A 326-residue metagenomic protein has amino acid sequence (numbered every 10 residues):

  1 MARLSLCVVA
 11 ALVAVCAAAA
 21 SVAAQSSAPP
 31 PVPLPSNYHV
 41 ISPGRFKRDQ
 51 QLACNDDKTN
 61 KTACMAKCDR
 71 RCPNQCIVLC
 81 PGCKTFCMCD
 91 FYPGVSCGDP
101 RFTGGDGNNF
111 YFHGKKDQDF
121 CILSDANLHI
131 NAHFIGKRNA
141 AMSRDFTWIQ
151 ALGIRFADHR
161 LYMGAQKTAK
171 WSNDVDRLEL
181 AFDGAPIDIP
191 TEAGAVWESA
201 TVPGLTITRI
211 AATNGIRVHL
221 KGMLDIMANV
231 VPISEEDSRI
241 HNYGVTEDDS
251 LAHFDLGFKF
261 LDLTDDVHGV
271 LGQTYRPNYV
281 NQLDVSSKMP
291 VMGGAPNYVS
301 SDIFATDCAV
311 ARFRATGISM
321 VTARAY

Functional and structural regions predicted by a protein language model:
M1, D56, G94-S96: Generic detector of short alpha-helix boundary/capping microenvironments and adjacent low-complexity segments
M1-L4, R324-Y326: A positional/structural detector of protein chain ends, strongest at the extreme C-terminus and weakly at the extreme
R3-A24: Cleavable N-terminal signal peptides of Sec/SRP-targeted secreted and luminal proteins
V13-V15, L52, G114: A broadly tuned "polar low-complexity/structure-edge" signature
V22-A53: Low-complexity, Pro/Ser/Thr-rich intrinsically disordered segments of extracellular/cell-surface proteins
R45-F91: Secreted, short cysteine-rich peptides and small extracellular cysteine-rich domains stabilized by multiple disulfide
D90-Y326: Von Willebrand factor type D
